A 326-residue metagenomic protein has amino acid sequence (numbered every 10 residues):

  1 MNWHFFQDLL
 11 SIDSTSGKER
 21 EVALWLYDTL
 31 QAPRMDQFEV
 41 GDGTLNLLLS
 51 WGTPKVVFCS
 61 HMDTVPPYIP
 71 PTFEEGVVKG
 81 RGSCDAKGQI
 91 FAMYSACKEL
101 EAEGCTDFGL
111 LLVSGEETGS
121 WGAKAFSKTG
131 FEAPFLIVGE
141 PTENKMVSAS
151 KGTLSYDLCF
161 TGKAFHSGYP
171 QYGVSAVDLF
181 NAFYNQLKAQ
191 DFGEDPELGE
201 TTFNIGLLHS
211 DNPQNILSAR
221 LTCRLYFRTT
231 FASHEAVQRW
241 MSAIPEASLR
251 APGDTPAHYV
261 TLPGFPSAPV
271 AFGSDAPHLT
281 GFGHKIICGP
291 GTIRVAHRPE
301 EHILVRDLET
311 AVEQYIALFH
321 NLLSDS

Functional and structural regions predicted by a protein language model:
M1-V57, V65-P67, R220-F227, A236-W240 (+2 more regions): N-terminal helical capping/dimerization or prosegment-like subdomains of hydrolases acting on amide or phosphate bonds
S11-E21, S148, L154-S326: Metal-dependent amide/peptide-bond hydrolase catalytic core, centered on the "pita-bread" metallohydrolase fold
F38-V40, V78-A86, P269-A271: Active-site nucleophile and cofactor-binding loops and adjacent substrate-binding regions of central metabolic enzymes
G52-L112: Active-site metal-coordination/substrate-binding segment of hydrolases, especially metallo-dependent peptidases
M62, E116, P141, S167 (+1 more regions): Active-site metal-binding loops of divalent metal-dependent hydrolases
V78-F91, E117, V174-V177, H302-V305 (+1 more regions): Short, conserved micro-motifs enriched in small and acidic residues
F91-S155, D195, S326: Acidic/histidine-rich catalytic neighborhood of metal-dependent amide-processing enzymes
